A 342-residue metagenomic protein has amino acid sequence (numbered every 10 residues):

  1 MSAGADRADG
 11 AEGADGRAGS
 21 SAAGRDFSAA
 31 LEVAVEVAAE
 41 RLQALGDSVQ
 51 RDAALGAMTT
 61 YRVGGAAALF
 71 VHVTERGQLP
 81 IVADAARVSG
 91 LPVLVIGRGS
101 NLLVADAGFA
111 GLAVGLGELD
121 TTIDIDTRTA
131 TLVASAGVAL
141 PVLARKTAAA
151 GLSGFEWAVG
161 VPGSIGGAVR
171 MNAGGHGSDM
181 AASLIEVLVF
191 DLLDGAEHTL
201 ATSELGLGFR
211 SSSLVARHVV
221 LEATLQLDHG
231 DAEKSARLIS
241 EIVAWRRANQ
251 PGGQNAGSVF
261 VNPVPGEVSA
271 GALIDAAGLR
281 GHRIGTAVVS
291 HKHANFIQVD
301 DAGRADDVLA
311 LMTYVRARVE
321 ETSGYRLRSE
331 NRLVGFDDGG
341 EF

Functional and structural regions predicted by a protein language model:
M1-V37, T127: Intrinsically disordered, low-complexity terminal tails and inter-domain linkers enriched for S/T/G/P/D/E
S2-G4, Q50-R51, T59, V63 (+3 more regions): Phosphate/pyrophosphate- and phosphate-bearing ligand-binding catalytic cores of soluble enzymes
G24-F27, A34-I165: Anion-binding (especially nucleotide phosphate/pyrophosphate-binding) glycine-rich loop and adjoining beta-alpha core
G64-G65, L69-R76, L103-T121, R170-T202 (+1 more regions): Structural signature of FAD isoalloxazine-binding scaffolds in flavoprotein oxidoreductases
A113, E156, L188, N331-R332: Residues embedded in well-ordered beta-strands within globular domains across many folds
P141-I185, N255, V261: A gly/ser-rich beta-alpha-beta helix-loop segment of oxidoreductase catalytic cores
